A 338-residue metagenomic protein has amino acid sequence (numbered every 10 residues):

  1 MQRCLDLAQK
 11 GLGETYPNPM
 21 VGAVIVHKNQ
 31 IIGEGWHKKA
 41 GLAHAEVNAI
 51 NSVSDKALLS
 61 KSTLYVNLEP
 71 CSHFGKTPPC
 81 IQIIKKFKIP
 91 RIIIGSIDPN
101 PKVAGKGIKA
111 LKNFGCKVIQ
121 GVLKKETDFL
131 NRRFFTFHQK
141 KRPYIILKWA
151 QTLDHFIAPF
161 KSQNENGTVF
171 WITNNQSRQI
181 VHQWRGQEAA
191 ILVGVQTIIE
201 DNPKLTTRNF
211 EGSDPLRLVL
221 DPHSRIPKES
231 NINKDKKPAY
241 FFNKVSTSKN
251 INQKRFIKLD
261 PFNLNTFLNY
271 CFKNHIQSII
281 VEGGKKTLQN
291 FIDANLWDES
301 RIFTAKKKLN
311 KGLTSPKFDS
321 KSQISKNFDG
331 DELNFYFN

Functional and structural regions predicted by a protein language model:
M1, L5-N18, E34, S54 (+1 more regions): Enzymes that bind and transform nitrogen-containing heteroaromatic metabolites
T15-N29: N-terminal glycine-rich anion-binding loops that anchor highly charged ligand groups
V21, K61-T63, P215: Residue-level recognition of the N-termini of beta-strands and the immediately preceding loop/turn
I25-E126, N290-I292: Zn2+-dependent cytidine deaminase-like catalytic core
S62-S72, K140-T152: N-terminal pre-triad scaffold of radical SAM enzymes
I108, K124, D128-N131, R178-R185: Hydrophobic, well-ordered secondary-structure segments
N131-R142: Flexible, polar/acidic helix-loop-strand segments at domain edges
